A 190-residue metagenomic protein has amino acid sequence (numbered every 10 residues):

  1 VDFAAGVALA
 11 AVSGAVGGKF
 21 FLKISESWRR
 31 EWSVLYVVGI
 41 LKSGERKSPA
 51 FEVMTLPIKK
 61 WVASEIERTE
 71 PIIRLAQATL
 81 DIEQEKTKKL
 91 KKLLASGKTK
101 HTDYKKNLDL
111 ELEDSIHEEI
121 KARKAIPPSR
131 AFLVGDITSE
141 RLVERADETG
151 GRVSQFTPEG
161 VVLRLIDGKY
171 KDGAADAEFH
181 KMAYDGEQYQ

Functional and structural regions predicted by a protein language model:
V1-Q190: Phosphate-handling catalytic cores of nucleic-acid transaction enzymes
